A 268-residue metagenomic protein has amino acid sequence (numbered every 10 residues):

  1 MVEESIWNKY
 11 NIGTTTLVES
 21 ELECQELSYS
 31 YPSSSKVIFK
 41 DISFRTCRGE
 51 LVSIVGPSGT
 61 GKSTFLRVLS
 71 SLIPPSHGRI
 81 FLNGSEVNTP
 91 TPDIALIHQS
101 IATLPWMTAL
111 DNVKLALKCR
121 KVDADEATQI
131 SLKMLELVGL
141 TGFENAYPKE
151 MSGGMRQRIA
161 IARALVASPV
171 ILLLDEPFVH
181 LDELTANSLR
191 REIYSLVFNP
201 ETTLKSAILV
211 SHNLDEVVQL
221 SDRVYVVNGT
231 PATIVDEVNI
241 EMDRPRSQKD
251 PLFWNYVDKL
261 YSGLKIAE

Functional and structural regions predicted by a protein language model:
V55-P57: The feature captures the beta-strand-to-loop junction immediately N-terminal to the Walker
S70: Helix-to-loop junction immediately C-terminal to a conserved catalytic motif
G78-P90: Conserved ABC transporter NBD signature motif
L110-K118, T128, N239: Short helical segment in ABC ATPase nucleotide-binding domains corresponding to the A-loop/adjacent helical element
K114, D125-F143, E192-F198: Conserved ABC ATPase "signature" region
Y147-M151, M155: Conserved ABC ATPase signature
V166-V170: A short, proline-enriched helix->beta-strand linker immediately N-terminal to the Walker B motif in ABC-type P-loop
